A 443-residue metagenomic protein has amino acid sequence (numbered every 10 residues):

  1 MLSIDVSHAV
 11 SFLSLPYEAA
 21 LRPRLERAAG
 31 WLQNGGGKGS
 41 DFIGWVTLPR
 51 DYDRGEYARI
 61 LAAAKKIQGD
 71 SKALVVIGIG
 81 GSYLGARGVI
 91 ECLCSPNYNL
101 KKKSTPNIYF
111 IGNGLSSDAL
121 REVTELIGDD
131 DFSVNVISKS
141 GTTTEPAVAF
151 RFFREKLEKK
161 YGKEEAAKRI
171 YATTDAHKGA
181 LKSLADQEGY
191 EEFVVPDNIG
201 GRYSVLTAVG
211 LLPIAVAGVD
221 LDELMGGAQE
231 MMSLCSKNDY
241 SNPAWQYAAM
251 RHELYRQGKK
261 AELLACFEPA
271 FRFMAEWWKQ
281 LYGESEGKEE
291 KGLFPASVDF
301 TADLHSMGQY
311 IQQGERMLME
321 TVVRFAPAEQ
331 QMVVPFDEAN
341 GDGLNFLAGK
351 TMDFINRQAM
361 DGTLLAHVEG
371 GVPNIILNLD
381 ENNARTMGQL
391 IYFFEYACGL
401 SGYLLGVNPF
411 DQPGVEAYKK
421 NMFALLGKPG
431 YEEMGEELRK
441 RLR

Functional and structural regions predicted by a protein language model:
M1-Q68, F336-D342, F346, M434-R443: Extended, charge-enriched "interface" segments that sit outside catalytic cores
R59-K72, V123-D131, M250-K260, I311-R316: Glycine-rich phosphate/diphosphate-binding loops that line cofactor/substrate pockets in enzymes
A62, S117-E125, A248-R251, R324 (+1 more regions): Short, charged beta->alpha transition segments
K65-N238, A424: Glycine-rich phosphate-binding loops that contact phosphosugars or nucleotide phosphates
E91-C94, E125-I127, R151-F153, D186-E188 (+4 more regions): Short, solvent-exposed amphipathic alpha-helical segments in soluble enzyme and RNA/protein-processing domains
Y161-T321, A326-E329, Q412-R443: Active-site phosphate/pyrophosphate-binding segments
A296-N383: Helicase-primase coupling helices
T363-L426: C-terminal helical cap and adjacent loop that interface with cofactors, partners, or active-site loops
